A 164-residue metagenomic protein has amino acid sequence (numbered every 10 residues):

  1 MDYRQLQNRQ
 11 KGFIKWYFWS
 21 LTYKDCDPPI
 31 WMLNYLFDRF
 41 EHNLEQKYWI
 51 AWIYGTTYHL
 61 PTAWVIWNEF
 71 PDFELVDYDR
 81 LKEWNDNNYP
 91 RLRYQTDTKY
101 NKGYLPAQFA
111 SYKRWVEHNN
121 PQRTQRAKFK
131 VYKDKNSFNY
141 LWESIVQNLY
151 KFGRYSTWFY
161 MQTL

Functional and structural regions predicted by a protein language model:
M1-F109: Structure-specific DNA junction-binding interface
D97-Y150: Helix-hairpin-helix/helix-loop-helix acidic hairpins
Q162-L164: Accessory, usually C-terminal, subdomains that scaffold auxiliary metal cofactors
